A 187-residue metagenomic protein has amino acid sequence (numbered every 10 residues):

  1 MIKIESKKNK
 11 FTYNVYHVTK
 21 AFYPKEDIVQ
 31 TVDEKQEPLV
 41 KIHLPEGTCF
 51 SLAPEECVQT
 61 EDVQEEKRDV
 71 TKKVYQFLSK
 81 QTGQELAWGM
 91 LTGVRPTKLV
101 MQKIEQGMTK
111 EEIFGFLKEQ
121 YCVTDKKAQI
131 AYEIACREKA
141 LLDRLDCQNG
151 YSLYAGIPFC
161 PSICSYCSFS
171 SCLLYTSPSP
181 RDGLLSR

Functional and structural regions predicted by a protein language model:
M1-A87: A short, structured N-terminal alpha-helical element that caps or precedes a catalytic domain
L78-E85, E105-L153: N-terminal [4Fe-4S]-dependent radical SAM core
G150-S177: Canonical Radical SAM [4Fe-4S] cluster-binding loop centered on the CxxxCxxC motif and its immediate flanking residues
Y175-S186: Single conserved hydrophobic/aromatic residue that forms the stacking wall/gate of nucleotide- or nucleobase-binding
